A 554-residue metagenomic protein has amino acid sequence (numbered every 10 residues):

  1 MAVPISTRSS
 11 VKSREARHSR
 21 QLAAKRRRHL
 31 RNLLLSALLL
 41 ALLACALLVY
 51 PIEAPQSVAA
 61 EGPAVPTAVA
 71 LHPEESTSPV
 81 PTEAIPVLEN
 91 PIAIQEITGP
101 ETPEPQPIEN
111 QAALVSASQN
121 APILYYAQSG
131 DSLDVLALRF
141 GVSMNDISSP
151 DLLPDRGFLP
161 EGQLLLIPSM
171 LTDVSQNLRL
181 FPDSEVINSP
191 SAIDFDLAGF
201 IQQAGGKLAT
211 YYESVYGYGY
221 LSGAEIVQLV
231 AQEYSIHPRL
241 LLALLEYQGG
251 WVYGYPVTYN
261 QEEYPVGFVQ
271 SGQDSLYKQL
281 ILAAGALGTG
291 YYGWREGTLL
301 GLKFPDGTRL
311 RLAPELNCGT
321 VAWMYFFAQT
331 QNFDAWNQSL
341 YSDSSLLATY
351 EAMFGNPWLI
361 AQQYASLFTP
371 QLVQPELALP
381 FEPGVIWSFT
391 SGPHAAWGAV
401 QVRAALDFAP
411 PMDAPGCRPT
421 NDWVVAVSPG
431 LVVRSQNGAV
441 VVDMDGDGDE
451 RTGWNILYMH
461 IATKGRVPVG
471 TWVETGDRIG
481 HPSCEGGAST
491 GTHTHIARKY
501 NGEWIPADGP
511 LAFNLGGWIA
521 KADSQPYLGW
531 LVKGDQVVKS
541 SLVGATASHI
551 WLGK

Functional and structural regions predicted by a protein language model:
L43-P122, Y126, M170-S189, T369 (+2 more regions): Ser/Thr-rich, Proline-interspersed low-complexity disordered segments
V49-P51, V269-T390, L528-K554: Non-catalytic cell-wall polysaccharide-engagement segments
G62-E75, P107-N145, Q163-L165, S169 (+1 more regions): Primarily a LysM-type cell-wall glycan-binding module
L178-Q338: Catalytic glycan-binding domains that act on GlcNAc-containing polysaccharides
T369-L372, E376, W387-V427: Short glycine/threonine/proline-enriched tight-turn/helix- or strand-capping micro-motif at secondary-structure
P375-L377, R418, P468-E474, A497-K554: Acidic, glycine-rich catalytic/binding loops that coordinate metals and/or anionic ligands
F389, G430-V432, G470-P482: A structural signal for short beta-strand/turn segments enriched in small hydrophobics and glycine
P419-V469, G491-H493, A497: Zn2+-dependent peptidoglycan hydrolase active-site motif and core
